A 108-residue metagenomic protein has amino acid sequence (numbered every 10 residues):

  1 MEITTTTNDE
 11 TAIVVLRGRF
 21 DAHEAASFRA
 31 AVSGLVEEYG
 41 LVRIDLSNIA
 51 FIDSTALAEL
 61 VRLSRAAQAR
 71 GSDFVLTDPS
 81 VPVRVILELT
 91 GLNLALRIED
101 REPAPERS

Functional and structural regions predicted by a protein language model:
M1-I52, R62-S108: STAS-like cytosolic regulatory interaction modules
